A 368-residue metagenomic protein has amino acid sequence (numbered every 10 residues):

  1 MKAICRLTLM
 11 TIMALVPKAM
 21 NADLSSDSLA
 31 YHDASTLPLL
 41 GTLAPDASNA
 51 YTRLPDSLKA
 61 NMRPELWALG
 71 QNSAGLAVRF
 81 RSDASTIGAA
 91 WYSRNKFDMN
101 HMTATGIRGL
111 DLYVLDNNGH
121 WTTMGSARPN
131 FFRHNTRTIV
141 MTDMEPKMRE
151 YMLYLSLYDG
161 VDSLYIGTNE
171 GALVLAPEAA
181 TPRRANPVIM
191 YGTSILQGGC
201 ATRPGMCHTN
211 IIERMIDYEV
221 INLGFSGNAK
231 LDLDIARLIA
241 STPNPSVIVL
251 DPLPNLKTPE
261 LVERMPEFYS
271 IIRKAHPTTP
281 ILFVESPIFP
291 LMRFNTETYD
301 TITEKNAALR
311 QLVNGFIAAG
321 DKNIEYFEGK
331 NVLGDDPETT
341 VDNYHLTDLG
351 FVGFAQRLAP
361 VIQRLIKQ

Functional and structural regions predicted by a protein language model:
K2-M10: Sec-dependent signal peptide recognition, specifically the positively charged N-region followed immediately by
I4, A14, A19-P187, I366-K367: N-terminal secretory targeting modules
M99-M102, G198-M206, Y299-T303: Glycine- and acidic-residue-enriched helix-capping/strand-helix junction motifs
A185-T209: Catalytic nucleophile-elbow at a beta strand-turn-alpha helix junction centered on a G-D-S/GDSL motif, marking
C200, P204, I212, K230-A275 (+1 more regions): Oxyanion-hole/transition-state-stabilizing segment in secreted/luminal serine hydrolases and related acyltransferases
T209-N222, N314: Short helix-loop-beta junction
F289-F327, G353: Substrate-gating cap/lid alpha-helix
D342-Q368: Histidine-centered active-site loop/cap adjacent to the catalytic His in serine esterases/O-acetyl transfer systems
